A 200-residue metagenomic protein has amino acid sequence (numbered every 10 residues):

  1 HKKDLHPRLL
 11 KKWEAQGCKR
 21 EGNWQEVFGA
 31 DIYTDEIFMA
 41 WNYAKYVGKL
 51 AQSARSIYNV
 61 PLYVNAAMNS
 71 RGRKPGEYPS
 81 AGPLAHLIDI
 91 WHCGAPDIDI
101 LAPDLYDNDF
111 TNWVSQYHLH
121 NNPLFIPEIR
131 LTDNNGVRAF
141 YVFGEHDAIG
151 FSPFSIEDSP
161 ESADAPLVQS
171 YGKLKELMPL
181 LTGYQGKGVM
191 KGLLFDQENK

Functional and structural regions predicted by a protein language model:
H1-I88: Polysaccharide-binding and catalytic clefts of secreted carbohydrate-active enzymes
R8, P96-I100, N134, E157-S162: Short, surface-exposed, charge-dense and proline/glycine-enriched linear segments
Y33-E36, G76, D97-I100, L124-F125: Short, basic, glycine/proline-bearing loop/turn elements
M39, Y43-A44, G48, Q52-R55 (+1 more regions): P-loop/Walker A phosphate-binding loop and immediately adjacent motor/lid segment at beta-alpha junctions
S56, L62-P103, F110-H118, V137-G144: Substrate-binding cleft/loops of secretory-pathway carbohydrate-active enzymes
L62-N65, L101-P103, L124-P127, I149-P153: Hydrophobic faces of well-ordered beta-strands that scaffold small-molecule active sites in alpha/beta enzyme cores
A67-R71, Y106, I129-T132, F154-D158: Active-site beta-loop-alpha junctions enriched in small/polar residues
F140-K200: Aromatic- and carboxylate-lined catalytic core of secreted/periplasmic carbohydrate-active enzymes
